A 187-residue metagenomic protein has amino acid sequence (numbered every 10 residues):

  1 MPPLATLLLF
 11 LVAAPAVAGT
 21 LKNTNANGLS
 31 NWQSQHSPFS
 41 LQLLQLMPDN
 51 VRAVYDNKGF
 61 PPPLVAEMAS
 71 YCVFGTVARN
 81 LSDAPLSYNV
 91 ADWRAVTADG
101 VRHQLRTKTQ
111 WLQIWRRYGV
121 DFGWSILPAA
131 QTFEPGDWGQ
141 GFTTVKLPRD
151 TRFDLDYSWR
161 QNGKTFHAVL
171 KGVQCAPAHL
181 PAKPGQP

Functional and structural regions predicted by a protein language model:
M1-F10: Sec-dependent signal peptide recognition, specifically the positively charged N-region followed immediately by
A13-A14: N-terminal signal peptide c-region/cleavage motif recognized by signal peptidases
A18-P187: Conserved functional micro-motifs across diverse proteins
